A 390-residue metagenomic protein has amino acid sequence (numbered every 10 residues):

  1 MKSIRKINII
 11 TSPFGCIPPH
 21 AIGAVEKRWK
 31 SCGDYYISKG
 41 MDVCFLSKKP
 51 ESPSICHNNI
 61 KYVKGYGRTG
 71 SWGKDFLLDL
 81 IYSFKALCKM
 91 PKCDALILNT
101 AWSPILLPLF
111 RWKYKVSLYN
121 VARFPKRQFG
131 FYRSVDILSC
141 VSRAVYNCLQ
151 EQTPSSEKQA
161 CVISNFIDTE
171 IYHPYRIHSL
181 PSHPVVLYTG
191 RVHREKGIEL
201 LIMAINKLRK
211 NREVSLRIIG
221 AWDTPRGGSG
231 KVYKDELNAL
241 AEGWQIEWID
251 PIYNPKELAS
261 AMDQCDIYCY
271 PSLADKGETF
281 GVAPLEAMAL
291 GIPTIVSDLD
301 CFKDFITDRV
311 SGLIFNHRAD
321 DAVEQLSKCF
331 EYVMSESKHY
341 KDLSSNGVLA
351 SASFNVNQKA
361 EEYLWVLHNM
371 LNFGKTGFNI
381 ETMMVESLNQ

Functional and structural regions predicted by a protein language model:
N8, S139, H178-K196, I202-N206 (+1 more regions): Conserved donor-binding/catalytic core segment of Leloir-type glycosyltransferases
A144, F166: Carbohydrate-associated surface elements
G230-K256: Nucleotide-activated donor-binding/catalytic signature segment of Leloir-type glycosyltransferases, i.e., the conserved
I252, S260-C265: Short alpha-helical donor nucleotide-sugar binding micro-motif in glycosyltransferases
D263-T279, I292: Acidic donor-binding loop of glycosyltransferase active sites
A289, P293-V296, I306: Short hydrophobic beta-strand element within catalytic cores of glycosyltransferases and related nucleotide-activated
T307-R309, L313-V323, Y332-S337: Conserved acidic donor-binding segment of nucleotide-sugar-dependent glycosyltransferases
Y332, H339-S353, W365: A short, well-ordered alpha-helix in the C-terminal region of glycosyltransferases
